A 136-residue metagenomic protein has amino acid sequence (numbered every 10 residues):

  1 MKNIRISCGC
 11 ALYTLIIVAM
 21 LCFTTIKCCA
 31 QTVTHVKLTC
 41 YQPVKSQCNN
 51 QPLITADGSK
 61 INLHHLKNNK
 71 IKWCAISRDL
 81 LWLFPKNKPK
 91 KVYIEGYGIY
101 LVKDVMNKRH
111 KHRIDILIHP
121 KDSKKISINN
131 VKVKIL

Functional and structural regions predicted by a protein language model:
M1-C8: N-terminal secretory signal peptides that target proteins for export/translocation
G9-L12, D79: Serine/proline-rich low-complexity intrinsically disordered segments, especially terminal tails, linkers
A11-T24: Bacterial N-terminal signal peptides
C28-L136: Solvent-exposed, well-ordered loop and adjacent helix/strand elements within mature globular domains that form
